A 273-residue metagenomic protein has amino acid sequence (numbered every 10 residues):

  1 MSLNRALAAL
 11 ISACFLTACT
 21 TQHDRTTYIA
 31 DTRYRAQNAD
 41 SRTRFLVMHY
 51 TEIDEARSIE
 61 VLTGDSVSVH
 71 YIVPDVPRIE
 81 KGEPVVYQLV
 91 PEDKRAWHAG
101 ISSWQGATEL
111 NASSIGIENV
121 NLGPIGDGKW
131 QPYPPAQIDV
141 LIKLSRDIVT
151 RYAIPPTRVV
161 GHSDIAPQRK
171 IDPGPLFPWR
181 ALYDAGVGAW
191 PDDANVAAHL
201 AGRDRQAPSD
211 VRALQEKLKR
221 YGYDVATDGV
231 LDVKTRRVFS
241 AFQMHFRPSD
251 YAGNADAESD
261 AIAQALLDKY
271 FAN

Functional and structural regions predicted by a protein language model:
M1-A8: Bacterial N-terminal signal peptides that target proteins for export
T17-A18: C-terminal motif of bacterial Sec signal peptides marking the signal peptidase cleavage site
Q22-T157: Active-site-adjacent loop/helix surface patches within enzyme catalytic domains that shape the substrate-binding cleft
Y34, S58-I59, S103-G106, I125-A136 (+4 more regions): Second-shell loop/turn segments in exported
N38, I72, P175-A198: Acidic, His- and aromatic-enriched active-site or binding-groove loops in soluble protein domains that engage sugars
S66-V67, K81-P84, A136-D147, F177 (+4 more regions): Extracytoplasmic/secreted proteins, especially bacterial periplasmic and envelope-associated proteins
I154-R169: Acidic/histidine-rich, metal-coordinating catalytic segments
G202-N273: Short acidic, glycine/serine/threonine-rich helix-capping segments at coil-helix boundaries
